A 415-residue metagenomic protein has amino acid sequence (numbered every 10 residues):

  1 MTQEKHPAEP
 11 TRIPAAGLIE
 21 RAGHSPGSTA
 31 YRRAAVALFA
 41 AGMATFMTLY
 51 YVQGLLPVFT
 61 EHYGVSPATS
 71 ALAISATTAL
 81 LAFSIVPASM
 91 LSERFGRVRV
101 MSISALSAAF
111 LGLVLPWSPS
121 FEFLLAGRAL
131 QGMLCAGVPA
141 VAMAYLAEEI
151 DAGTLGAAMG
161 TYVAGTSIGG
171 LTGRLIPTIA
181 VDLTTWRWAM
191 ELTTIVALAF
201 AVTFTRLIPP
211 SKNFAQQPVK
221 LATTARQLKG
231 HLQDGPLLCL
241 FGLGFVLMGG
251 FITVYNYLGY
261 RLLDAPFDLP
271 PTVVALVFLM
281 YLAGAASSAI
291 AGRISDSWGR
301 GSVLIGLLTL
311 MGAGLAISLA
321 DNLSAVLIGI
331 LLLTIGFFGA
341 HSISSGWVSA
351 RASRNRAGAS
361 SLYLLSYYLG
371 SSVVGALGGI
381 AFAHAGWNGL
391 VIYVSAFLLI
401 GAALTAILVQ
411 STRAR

Functional and structural regions predicted by a protein language model:
I19-S28, P209-F241: Juxtamembrane intracellular "pre-TM" segments in multi-pass secondary transporters
G64, G96, W117-F123, D151 (+1 more regions): Helix-breaking motifs and short loop linkers at transmembrane-helix boundaries and internal kinks in secondary membrane
F83-P119: Conserved MFS/SLC helix-loop-helix module at the cytosolic interface between two early adjacent transmembrane helices
S107, L111, E122-Q131, S324-L332: Paired small-residue
F123, A152-G153, T161-I208: Helix-loop-helix hairpin linking two adjacent transmembrane segments in secondary transporters
G127-T166: Cytoplasmic helix-loop-helix junction between adjacent transmembrane helices in 12-TM secondary transporters
G301-S344: C-terminal transmembrane helical hairpin of 12-TM major facilitator-type secondary transporters
